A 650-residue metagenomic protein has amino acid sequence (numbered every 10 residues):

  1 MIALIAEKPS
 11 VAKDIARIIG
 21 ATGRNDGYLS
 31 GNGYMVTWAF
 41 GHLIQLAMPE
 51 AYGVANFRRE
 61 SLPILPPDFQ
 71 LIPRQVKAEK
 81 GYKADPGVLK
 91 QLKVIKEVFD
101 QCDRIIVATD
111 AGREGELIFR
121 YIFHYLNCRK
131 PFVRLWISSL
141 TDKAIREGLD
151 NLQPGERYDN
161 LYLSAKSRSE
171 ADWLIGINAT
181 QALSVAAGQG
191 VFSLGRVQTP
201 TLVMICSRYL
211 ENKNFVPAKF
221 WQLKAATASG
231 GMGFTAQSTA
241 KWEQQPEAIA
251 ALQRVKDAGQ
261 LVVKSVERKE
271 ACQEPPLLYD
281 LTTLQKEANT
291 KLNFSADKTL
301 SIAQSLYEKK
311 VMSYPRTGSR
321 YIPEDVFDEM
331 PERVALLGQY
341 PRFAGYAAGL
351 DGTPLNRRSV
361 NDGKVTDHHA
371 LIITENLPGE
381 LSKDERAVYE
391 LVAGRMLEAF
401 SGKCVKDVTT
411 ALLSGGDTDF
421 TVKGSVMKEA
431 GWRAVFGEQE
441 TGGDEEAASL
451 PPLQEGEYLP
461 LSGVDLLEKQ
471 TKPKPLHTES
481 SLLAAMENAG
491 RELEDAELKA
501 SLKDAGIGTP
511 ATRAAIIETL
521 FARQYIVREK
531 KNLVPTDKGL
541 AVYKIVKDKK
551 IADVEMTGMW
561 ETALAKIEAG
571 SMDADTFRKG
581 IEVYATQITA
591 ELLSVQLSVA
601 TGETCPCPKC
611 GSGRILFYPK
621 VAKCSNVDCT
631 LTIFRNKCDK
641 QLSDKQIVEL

Functional and structural regions predicted by a protein language model:
M1-A3, T109-A111, G188-S193, R268-L277 (+4 more regions): Conserved short loop/turn motifs at secondary-structure junctions
M1-S169, W173-I175, P354, P473: Intrinsically disordered, low-complexity regulatory segments
I2, G81, Y125, T180 (+4 more regions): Basic, low-complexity terminal or inter-domain segments flanking catalytic cores
P9-A12, F40-Q45, A111-G115, S138-A144 (+7 more regions): Conserved nucleotide-binding/hydrolysis micro-motifs of P-loop NTPases
D26-A55, T199-Q245, L397-S449, G580 (+2 more regions): Structured, non-catalytic alpha/beta "coupling" segments that mediate domain-domain communication and provide generic
G87, K93, D100-Q101, L140-T227 (+1 more regions): C-terminal or mid-to-C-terminal helical accessory/interaction module adjacent to the motor/catalytic core
E243-Y279, Q285: Metal- or metallocofactor-binding catalytic centers and their adjacent structured scaffolds across diverse enzyme
